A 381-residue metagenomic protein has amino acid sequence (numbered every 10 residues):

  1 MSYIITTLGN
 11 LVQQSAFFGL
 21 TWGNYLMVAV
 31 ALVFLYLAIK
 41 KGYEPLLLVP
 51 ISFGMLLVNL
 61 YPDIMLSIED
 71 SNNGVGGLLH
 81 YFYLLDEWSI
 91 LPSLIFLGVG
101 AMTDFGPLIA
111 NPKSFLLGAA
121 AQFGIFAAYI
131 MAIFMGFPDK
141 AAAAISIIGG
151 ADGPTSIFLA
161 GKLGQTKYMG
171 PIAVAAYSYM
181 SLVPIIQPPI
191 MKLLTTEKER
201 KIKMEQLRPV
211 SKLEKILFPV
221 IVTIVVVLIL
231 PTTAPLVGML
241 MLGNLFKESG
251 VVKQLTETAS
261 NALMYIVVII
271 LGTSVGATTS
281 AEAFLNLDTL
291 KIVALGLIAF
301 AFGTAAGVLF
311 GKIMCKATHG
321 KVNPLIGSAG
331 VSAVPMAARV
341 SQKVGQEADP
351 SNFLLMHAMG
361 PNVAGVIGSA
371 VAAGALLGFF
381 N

Functional and structural regions predicted by a protein language model:
M1-G19, Y25, S71, V75 (+3 more regions): Intrinsically disordered, low-complexity non-transmembrane regions of multi-pass membrane transporters
M1-G74: N-terminal alpha-helical transmembrane segments of multi-pass membrane transport and channel/translocase proteins
L32, L108-Y129, S280-G307, A358-N362: Entry/N-cap segments of selected transmembrane alpha helices and their immediately preceding amphipathic helices
F34, L57, L85-I109, G243-F246 (+1 more regions): Hydrophobic transmembrane alpha-helices of secondary-active transporters and Na+-translocating membrane complexes
I39-L48, S67, Y81-F82, M102-L117 (+4 more regions): Interfacial helix-loop-helix linkers and transmembrane-helix boundary segments in multi-pass membrane proteins
W88, F96-M102, L117-A127, M131 (+3 more regions): Alpha-helical membrane segments and immediately flanking helix-loop junctions that form or couple to the substrate/ion
A175-V251: Membrane-embedded hairpin module used as a gating/binding unit in multi-pass transport and secretion proteins
T223-G307: Transmembrane helical segments that form the transport core of multi-pass membrane transport proteins
